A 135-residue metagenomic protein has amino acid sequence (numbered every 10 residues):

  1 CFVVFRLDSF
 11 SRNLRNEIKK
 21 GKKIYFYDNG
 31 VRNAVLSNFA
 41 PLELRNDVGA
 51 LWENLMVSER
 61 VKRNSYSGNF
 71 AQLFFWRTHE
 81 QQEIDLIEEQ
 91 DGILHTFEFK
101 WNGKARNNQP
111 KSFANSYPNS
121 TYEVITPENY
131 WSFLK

Functional and structural regions predicted by a protein language model:
C1-I93: Accessory nucleic acid-recognition modules appended to NTPase machines
F97: Conserved beta3 VAIK motif of the Hanks protein kinase fold
K100-K135: Catalytic cores of nucleic-acid endonucleases
